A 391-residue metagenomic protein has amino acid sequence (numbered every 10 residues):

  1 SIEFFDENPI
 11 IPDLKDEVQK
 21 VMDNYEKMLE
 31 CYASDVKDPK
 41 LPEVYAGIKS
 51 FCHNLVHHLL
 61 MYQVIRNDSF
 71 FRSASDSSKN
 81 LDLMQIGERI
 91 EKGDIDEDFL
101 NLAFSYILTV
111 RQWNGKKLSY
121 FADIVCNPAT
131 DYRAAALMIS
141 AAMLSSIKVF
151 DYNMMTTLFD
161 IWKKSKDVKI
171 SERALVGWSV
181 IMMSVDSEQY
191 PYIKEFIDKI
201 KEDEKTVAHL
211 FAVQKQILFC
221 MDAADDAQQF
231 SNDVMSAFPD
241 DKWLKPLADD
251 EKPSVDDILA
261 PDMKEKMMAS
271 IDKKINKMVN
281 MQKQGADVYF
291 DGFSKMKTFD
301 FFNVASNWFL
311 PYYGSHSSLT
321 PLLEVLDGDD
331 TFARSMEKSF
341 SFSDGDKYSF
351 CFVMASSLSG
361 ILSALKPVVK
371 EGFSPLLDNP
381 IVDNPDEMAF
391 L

Functional and structural regions predicted by a protein language model:
E3-E88, F104, N153-T156, R173-G177 (+1 more regions): Non-TPR docking regions that flank or precede TPR/alpha-solenoid scaffolds in eukaryotic proteins
Q85-S165, I181-Q189, M221-D222: Alpha-helical solenoid scaffolds in large eukaryotic transport, assembly, and signaling factors
D167-M182: Elongated alpha-helical scaffolds
